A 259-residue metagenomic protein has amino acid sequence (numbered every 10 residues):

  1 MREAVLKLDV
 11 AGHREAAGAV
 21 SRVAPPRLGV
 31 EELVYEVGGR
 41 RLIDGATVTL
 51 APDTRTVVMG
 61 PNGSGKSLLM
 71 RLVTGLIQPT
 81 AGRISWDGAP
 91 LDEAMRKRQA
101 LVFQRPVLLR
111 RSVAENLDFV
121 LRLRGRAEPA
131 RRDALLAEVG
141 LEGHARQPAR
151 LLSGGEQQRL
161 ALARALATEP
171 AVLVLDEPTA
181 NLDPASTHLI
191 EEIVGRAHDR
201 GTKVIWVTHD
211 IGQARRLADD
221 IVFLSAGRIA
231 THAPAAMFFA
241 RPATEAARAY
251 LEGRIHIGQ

Functional and structural regions predicted by a protein language model:
T74: Helix-to-loop junction immediately C-terminal to a conserved catalytic motif
P129-H144: Conserved ABC ATPase "signature" region
P148-L152, E156: Conserved ABC ATPase signature
E169: Conserved catalytic motifs of ABC-family nucleotide-binding domains
L173-D176: Catalytic Walker B motif of ABC-type/P-loop ATPase nucleotide-binding domains
P184-S186: Helix N-cap at the start of a conserved alpha-helix in ABC-type nucleotide-binding domains
A214-R216: A short, surface-exposed alpha-helical micro-motif characterized by mixed small hydrophobic and charged/polar residues
